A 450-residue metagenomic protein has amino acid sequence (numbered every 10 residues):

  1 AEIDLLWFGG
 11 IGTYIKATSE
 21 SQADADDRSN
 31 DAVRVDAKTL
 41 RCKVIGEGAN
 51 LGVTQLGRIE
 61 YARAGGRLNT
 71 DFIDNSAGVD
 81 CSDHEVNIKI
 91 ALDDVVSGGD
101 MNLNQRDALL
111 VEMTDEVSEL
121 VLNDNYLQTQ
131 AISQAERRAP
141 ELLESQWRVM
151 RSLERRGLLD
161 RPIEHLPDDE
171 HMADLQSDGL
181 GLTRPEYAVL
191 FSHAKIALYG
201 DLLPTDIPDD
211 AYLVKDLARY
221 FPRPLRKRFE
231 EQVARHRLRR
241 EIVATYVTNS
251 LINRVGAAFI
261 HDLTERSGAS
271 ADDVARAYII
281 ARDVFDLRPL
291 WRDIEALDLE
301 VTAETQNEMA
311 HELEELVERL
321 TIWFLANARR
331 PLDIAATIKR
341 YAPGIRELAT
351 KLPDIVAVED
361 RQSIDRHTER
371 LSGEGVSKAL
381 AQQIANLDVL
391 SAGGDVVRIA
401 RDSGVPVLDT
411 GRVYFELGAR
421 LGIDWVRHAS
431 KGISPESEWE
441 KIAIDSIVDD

Functional and structural regions predicted by a protein language model:
A1-D450: Non-transmembrane, aqueous-exposed alpha-helical and coiled segments at domain scale
